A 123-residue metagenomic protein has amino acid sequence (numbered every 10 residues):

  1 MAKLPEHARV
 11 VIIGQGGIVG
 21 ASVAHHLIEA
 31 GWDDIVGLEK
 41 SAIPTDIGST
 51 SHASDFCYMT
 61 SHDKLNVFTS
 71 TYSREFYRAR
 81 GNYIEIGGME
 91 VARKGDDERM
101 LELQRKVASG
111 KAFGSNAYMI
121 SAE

Functional and structural regions predicted by a protein language model:
A2, I47-G48, G81-Y83: Short secondary-structure boundary/capping segments within folded domains
A2-V19, V36: Beta1/beta-strand and adjacent pyrophosphate-binding region of the FAD-binding site in flavoprotein oxidoreductases
G14-G20, G48, D55, G87: Glycine-centered flexibility sites
G17, A42, G95-D96: Short, glycine/serine-rich, charged loops/turns that create anion-binding and catalytic segments at active sites
I28-T50: Glycine-rich FAD pyrophosphate-binding loop
A53-E123: Dinucleotide-binding Rossmann-like beta1-alpha1 core, especially the glycine-rich loop that anchors the ADP
